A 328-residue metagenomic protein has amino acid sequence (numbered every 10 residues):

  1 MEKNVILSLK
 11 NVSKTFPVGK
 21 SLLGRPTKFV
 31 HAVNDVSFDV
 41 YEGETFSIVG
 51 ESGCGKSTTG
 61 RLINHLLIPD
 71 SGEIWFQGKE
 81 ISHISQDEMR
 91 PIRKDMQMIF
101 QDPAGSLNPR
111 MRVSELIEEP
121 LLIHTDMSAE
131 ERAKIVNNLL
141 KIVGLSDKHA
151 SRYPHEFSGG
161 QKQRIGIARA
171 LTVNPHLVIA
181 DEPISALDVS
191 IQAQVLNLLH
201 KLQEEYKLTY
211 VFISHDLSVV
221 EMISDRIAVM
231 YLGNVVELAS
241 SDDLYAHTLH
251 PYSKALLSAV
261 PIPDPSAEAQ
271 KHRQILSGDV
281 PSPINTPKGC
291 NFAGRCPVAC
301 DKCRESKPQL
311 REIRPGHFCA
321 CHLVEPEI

Functional and structural regions predicted by a protein language model:
K3-V5, G19-G24, S240-I328: Short catalytic/signature loops enriched in Gly
N64: Helix-to-loop junction immediately C-terminal to a conserved catalytic motif
G72-E80, I92: Conserved ABC transporter NBD signature motif
E80, E130-K148, L257-S258: Conserved ABC ATPase "signature" region
Y153-F157, Q161: Conserved ABC ATPase signature
T172-H176: A short, proline-enriched helix->beta-strand linker immediately N-terminal to the Walker B motif in ABC-type P-loop
P183, L187, I191-A269: P-loop NTP-binding/switch modules centered on Walker-like glycine-rich loops
